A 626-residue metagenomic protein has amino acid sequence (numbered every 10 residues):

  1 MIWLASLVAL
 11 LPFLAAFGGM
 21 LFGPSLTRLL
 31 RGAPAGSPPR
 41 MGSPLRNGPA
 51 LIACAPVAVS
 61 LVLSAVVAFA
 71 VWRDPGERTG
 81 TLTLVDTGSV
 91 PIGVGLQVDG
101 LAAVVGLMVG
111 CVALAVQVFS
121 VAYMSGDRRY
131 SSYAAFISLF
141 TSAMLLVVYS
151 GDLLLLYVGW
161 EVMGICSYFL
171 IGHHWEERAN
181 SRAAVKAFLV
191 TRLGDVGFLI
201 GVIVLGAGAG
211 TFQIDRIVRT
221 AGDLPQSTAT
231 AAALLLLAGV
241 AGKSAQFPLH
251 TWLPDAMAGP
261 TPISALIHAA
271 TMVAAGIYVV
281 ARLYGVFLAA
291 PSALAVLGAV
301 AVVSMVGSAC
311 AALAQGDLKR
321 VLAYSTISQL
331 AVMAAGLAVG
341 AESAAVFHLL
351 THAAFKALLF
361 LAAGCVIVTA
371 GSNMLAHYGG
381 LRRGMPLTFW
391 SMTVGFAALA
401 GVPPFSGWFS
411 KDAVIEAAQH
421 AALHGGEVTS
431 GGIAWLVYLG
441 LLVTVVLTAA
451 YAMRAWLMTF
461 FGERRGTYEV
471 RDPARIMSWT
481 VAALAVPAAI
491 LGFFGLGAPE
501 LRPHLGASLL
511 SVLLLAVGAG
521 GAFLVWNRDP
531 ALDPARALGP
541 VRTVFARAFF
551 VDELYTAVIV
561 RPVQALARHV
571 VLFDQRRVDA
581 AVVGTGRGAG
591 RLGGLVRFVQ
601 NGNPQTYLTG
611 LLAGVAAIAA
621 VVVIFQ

Functional and structural regions predicted by a protein language model:
I2-S6, L21-A135, A207-T230, T251 (+4 more regions): Transmembrane helix-loop-helix hairpins at membrane boundaries of multipass inner-membrane proteins
L14-A16, V57-A68, L114, V202 (+3 more regions): Hydrophobic core of alpha-helical transmembrane segments in multi-pass integral membrane proteins
P44-A58, A183-D195, R383-M392, R471-L484 (+1 more regions): Alpha-helical transmembrane segments and their helix-start/interface "positive-inside/aromatic belt" motifs in integral
C54-W72, G194-I203, M392-P403, A483-F494 (+3 more regions): Hydrophobic alpha-helical membrane-insertion segments
E77-V98, H420-I433, R547, R587-R591 (+1 more regions): Interfacial loop/helix-cap signal at membrane boundaries in integral membrane proteins
S89, P499-H504, R528-Q626: Aromatic-capped, Gly/Pro-kinked transmembrane alpha-helices
L101, L107-G110, A115-G159, I165-E469 (+2 more regions): Hydrophobic transmembrane alpha-helices and their helix-loop junctions in integral membrane proteins
G462, Y468-A519: Hard-cation-handling environments
